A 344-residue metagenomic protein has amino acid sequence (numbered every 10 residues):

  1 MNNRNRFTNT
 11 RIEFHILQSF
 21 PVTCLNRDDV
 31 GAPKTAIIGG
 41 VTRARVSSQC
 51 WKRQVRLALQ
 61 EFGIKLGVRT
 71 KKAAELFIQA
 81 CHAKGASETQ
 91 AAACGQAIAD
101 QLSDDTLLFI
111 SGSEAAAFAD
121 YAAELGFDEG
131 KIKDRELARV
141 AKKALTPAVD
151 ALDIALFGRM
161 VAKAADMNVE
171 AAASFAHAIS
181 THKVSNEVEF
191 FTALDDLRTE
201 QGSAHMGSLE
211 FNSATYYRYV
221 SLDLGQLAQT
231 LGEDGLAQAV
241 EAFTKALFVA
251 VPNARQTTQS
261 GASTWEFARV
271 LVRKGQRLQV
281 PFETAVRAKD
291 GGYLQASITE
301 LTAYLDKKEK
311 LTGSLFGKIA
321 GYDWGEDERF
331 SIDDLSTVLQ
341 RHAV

Functional and structural regions predicted by a protein language model:
M1-R45, Q49-V344: Basic polyanion-binding and macromolecular-assembly surfaces
